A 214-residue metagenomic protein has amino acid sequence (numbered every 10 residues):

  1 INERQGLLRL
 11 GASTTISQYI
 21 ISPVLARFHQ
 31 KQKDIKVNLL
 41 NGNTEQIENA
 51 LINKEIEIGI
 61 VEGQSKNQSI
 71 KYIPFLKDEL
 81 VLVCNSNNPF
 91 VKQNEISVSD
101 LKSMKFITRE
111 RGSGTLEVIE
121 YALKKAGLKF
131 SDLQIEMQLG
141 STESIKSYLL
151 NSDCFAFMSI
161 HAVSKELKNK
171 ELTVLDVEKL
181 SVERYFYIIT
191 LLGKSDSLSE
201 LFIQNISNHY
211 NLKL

Functional and structural regions predicted by a protein language model:
N2, I70-I107, R111, E200: Flexible hinge/capping segments at coil-to-helix
Q5-Q68: Central regulatory/effector-binding core of bacterial HTH transcription factors
L7-G11, G59, V83, I107 (+2 more regions): Short, well-ordered beta-strand segments
I20, L175-L214: A late-sequence structural motif
N43, I47, I52-E55, L128-T173: Hydrophobic hinge/microswitch elements
K71-V81, L167-V182: Short beta-strand->loop
V81-V83, P89, F155, T173 (+1 more regions): Residues embedded in well-ordered beta-strands
F90, F106-G127, D196-S197, K213-L214: Secondary-structure junction motif
